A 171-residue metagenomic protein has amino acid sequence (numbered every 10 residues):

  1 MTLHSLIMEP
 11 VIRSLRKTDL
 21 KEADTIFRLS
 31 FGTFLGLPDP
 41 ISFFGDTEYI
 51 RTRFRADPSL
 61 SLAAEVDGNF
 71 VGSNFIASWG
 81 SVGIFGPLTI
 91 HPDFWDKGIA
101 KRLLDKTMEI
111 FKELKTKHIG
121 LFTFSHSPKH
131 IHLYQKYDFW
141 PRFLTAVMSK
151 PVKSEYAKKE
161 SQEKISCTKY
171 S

Functional and structural regions predicted by a protein language model:
L3, L20, D24-F75, S171: Active-site rim helix/loop that mediates acceptor-substrate recognition in acyltransferases
V11-A23, R142, K159-S171: A short beta-loop-alpha structural element at the N-terminal edge of CoA-dependent acyl/N-acetyltransferase catalytic
E65, L88-D96: A short, internal acetyl-CoA/4′-phosphopantetheine-binding micro-motif in the GNAT/acyltransferase core
A77-G86, W95: A conserved beta-turn-beta hairpin within the catalytic core of GNAT-like acetyltransferases that forms part
F85, F111-H126: Conserved GNAT acetyl-CoA-binding A-motif
F94, G98-K106: Conserved acetyl-CoA pyrophosphate-binding loop and the N-cap/start of the following alpha-helix in GNAT-like
G120-T123, W140-K153: Conserved catalytic-core motifs of GNAT/GCN5-like acyltransferases
H130-Q135, F139: Conserved active-site tyrosine of GNAT-family acetyltransferases
